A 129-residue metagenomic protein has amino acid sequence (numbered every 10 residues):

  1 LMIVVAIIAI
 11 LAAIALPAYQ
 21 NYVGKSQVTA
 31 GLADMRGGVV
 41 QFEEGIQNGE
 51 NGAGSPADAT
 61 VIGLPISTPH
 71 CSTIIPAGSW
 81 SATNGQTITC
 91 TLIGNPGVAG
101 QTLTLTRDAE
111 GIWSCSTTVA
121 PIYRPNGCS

Functional and structural regions predicted by a protein language model:
L1-V23, A30, D34, G38: N-terminal single-pass transmembrane signal-anchor helix
A13-G24, I75-G85: Short, surface-exposed loop and linker segments with low hydrophobicity and enrichment for Pro/Ser/Thr
Y19-Y22, F42, C90, Y123: Aromatic side chains
K25-Q27, R36, R107, R124: Basic side chains
Q27-A30, G97: Extracytoplasmic/periplasmic, Sec-exported soluble proteins
G31-G52: N-terminal alpha-helical signal peptides/signal-anchor transmembrane segments
I46-S129: Periplasmic/extracellular, small/polar-rich flexible segments of pilin-like filament-forming proteins
